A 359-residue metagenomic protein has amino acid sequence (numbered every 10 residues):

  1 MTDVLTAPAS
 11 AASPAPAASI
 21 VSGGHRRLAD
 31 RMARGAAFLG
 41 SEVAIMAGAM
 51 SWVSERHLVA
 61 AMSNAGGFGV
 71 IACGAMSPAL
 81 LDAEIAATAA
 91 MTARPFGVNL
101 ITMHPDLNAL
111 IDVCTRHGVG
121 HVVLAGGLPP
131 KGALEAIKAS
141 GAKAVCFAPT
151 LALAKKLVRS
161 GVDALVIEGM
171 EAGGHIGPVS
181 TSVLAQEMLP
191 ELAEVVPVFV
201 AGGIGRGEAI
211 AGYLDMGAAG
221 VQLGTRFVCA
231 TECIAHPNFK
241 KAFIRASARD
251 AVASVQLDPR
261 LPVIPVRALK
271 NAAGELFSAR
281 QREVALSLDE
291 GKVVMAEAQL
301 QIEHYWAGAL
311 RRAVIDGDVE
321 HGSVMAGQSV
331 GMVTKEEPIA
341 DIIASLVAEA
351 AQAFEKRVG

Functional and structural regions predicted by a protein language model:
M1-P8, S254, L269-K270: A broadly tuned "polar low-complexity/structure-edge" signature
T2-A9, P16-P197: Active-site entrance/lid segments in N-terminal catalytic domains of soluble metabolic enzymes
T6, A12-P14, G23, G220 (+2 more regions): Intrinsically disordered, low-complexity regions enriched for glutamine and histidine
A7, S13-A15, L128-P129, D258-I264 (+1 more regions): Intrinsic-disorder/low-complexity coil detector
V53, I204-G205: Residue-level detector of alpha-helix initiation sites
M170-E171, G202-I204: Acidic, glycine-rich active-site loops and adjacent beta-strand->loop/helix elements that engage anionic groups
P178-F199, G205-G359: Conserved active-site-proximal phosphate/metal-binding subdomains
